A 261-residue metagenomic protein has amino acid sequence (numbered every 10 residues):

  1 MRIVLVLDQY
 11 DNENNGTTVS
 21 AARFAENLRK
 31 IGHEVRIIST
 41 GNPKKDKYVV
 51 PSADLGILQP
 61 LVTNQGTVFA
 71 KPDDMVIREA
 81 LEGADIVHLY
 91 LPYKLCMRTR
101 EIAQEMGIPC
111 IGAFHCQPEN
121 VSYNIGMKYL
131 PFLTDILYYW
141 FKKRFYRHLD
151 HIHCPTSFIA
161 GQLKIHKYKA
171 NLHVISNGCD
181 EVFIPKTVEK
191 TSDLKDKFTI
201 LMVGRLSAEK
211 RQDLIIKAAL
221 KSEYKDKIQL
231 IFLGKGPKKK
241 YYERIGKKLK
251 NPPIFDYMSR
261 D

Functional and structural regions predicted by a protein language model:
M1-K45, E82, L220: N-terminal subdomain of nucleotide-sugar transferases
I3, I86, A103-Y123, H153: Active-site proximal beta-strand in glycosyltransferases
G41, F158, G178: Carbohydrate-associated surface elements
G41-K44, V203, I228-Y242: Glycosyltransferase donor-sugar binding loop
E105, L133-H151, H166: Membrane-proximal helix-turn-helix segments that form the acceptor-binding/catalytic region of lipid-linked
C179-D196: Acidic anion/phosphate-binding donor-loop and adjacent secondary structure in glycosyltransferase catalytic cores
S192-L220, L230-I231: Conserved donor-binding/catalytic core segment of Leloir-type glycosyltransferases
K240-D261: Nucleotide-activated donor-binding/catalytic signature segment of Leloir-type glycosyltransferases, i.e., the conserved
